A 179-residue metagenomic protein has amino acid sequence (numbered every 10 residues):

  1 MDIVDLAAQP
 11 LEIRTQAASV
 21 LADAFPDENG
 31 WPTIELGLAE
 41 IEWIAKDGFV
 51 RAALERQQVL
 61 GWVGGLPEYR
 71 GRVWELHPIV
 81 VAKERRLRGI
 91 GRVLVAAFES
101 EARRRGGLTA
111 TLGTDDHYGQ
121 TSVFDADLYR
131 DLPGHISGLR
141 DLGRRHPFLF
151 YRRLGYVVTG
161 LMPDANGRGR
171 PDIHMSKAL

Functional and structural regions predicted by a protein language model:
M1-T15, L179: Conserved N-terminal entry element of GNAT/NAT acetyltransferase domains
P10, P133-L179: C-terminal "cap" of GNAT-fold acetyltransferases
A18, A22-L54, G64: Active-site rim helix/loop that mediates acceptor-substrate recognition in acyltransferases
A52, Q58-P67, E75-V80: Conserved beta-strand in the GNAT
P67-Y69, N166: A short acidic/small-residue loop/turn micro-motif
R72-K83, T111-D115: Conserved acetyl-CoA binding element of GNAT-fold acetyltransferases
V81, L87-S100, A126-D127: Conserved acetyl-CoA-binding loop-helix of GNAT-fold acetyltransferases
A102-G143: Conserved GNAT acetyl-CoA-binding A-motif
